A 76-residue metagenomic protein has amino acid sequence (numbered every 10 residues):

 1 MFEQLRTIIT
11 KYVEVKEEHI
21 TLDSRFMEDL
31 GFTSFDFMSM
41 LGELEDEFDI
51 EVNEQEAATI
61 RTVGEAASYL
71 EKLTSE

Functional and structural regions predicted by a protein language model:
M1-F32, L41-G42, E47-E76: Phosphopantetheine-dependent thiolation modules in NRPS/PKS and related acyl-activating systems
D36: Two-component histidine kinase catalytic core, primarily the HATPase_c
